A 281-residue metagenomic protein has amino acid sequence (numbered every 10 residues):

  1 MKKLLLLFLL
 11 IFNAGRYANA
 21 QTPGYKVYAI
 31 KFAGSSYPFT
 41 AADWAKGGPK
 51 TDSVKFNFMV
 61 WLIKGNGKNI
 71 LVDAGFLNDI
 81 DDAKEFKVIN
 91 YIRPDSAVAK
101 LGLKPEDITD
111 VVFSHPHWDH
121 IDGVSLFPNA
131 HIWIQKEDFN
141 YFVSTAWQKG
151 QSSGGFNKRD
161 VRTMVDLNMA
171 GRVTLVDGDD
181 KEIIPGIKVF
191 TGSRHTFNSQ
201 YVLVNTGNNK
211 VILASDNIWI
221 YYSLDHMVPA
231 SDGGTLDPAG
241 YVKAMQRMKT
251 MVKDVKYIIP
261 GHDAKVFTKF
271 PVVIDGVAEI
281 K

Functional and structural regions predicted by a protein language model:
M1-T22: Bacterial Sec-dependent N-terminal signal peptides
Y17-D95, D107, N208-N217, D254-Y257 (+1 more regions): Metallo-beta-lactamase
V27, I63, D73, I108 (+7 more regions): Divalent metal-coordination and catalytic microenvironments
F32-A33, A74-L77, P116, E137-D138 (+3 more regions): Active-site metal-binding loops of divalent metal-dependent hydrolases
K87-I134, D254: Active-site metal-binding motif and surrounding structural segment of the metallo-beta-lactamase
V88-Y91, Y201, N205-K281: Cap/insert and terminal regions of metallo-dependent hydrolase folds
I89, R93-P94, V124-F127, H131-Q135 (+2 more regions): Short, electropositive alpha-helical surface patch
I92, A97-L103, D107, E137-T191 (+1 more regions): Metallo-beta-lactamase
